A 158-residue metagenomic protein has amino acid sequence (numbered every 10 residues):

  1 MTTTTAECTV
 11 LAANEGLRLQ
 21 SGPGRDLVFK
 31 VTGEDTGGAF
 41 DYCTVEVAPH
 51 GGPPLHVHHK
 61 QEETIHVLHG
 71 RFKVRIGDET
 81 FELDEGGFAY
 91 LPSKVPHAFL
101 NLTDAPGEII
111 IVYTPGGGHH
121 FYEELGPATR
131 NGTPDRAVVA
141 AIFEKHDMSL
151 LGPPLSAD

Functional and structural regions predicted by a protein language model:
M1-F40, P127, G132-D158: A short, N-terminal "cap"/entry segment at the start of jelly-roll beta-barrel domains of the cupin/DSBH fold
L11-A12, D78-P96: Short acidic-glycine-tyrosine-enriched beta hairpin
L27-F29, C43-H58: Conserved short histidine dyad/triad with adjacent acidic residue
D35-G38, V47-G52, R71-K73, T80: Short, charged/polar surface micro-motifs in flexible loops or helix N-caps
T36, K73, S93-H119: Ligand-binding loop in jelly-roll beta-barrel domains
G51, H59, F72, F81 (+3 more regions): Hydrophobic small-molecule pocket/channel-lining residues, especially in calycin-type beta-barrels
K60-F72, G77: Glycine- and acidic-residue-biased ligand/ion/polar-headgroup-sensing regions
D104-E144: A contiguous, mid-protein "functional segment" used to position or interact with cofactors/ions or partner subunits
